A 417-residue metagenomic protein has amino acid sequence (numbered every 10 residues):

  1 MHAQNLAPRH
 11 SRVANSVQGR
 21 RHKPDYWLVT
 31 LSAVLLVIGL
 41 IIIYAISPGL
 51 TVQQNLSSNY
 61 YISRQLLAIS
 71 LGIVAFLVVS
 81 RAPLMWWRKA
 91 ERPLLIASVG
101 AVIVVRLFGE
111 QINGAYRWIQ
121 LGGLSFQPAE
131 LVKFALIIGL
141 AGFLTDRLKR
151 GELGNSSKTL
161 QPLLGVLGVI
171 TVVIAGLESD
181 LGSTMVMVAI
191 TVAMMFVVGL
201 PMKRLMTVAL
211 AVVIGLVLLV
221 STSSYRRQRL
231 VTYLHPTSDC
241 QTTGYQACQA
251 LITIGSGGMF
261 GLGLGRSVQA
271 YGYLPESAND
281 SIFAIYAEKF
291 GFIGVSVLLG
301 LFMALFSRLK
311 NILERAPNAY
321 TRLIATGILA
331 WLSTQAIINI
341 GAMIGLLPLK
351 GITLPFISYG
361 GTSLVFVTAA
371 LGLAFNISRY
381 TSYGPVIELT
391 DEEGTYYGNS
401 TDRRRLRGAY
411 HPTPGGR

Functional and structural regions predicted by a protein language model:
M1-Q18, N339-R417: A juxtamembrane structural motif centered on a specific transmembrane helix
Q18-H22, S156-L160, G272-L274, A316-P317: Helix-boundary and loop/linker segments of multi-pass membrane transporters
Q18-S32: N-terminal membrane topogenic signal
V29-A45, T51-Q246, A284-A342, A369-L371 (+1 more regions): Hydrophobic alpha-helical transmembrane segments of multi-pass inner membrane proteins, especially in bacterial systems
T171-E178, G255-F260, I338, L346-T353 (+1 more regions): Transmembrane alpha-helix interface/packing and boundary motifs in multi-pass membrane proteins, characterized by
D180-M185, L262-S267, S277-N279, L346-K350 (+2 more regions): Transmembrane helix boundary and interhelical junction motifs in multipass membrane proteins
T232, P236-N279, F283, F290-G294: TM-adjacent membrane-interface loops and short helices in multi-pass inner/ER membrane proteins
